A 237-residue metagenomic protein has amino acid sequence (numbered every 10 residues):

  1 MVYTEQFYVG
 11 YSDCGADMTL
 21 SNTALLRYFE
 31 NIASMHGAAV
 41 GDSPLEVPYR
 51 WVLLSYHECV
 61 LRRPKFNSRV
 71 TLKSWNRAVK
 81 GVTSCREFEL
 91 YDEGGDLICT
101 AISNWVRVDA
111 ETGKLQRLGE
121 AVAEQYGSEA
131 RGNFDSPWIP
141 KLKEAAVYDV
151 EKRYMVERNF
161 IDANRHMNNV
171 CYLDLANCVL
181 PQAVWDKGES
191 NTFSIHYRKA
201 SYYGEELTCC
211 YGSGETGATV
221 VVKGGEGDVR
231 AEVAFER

Functional and structural regions predicted by a protein language model:
M1-L53, T100-I102, D109-E189: Hot-dog-fold acyl-thioester-processing enzymes
Y3, S55, C59-R69, K73-P140 (+2 more regions): HotDog/MaoC-like acyl-thioester-processing domains
Y8, H57, S194: Short aromatic/hydrophobic contact patches that present stacked aromatics for nucleic-acid/ligand binding
Y148, Y154-E236: Acidic/His-leaning functional-site neighborhoods
